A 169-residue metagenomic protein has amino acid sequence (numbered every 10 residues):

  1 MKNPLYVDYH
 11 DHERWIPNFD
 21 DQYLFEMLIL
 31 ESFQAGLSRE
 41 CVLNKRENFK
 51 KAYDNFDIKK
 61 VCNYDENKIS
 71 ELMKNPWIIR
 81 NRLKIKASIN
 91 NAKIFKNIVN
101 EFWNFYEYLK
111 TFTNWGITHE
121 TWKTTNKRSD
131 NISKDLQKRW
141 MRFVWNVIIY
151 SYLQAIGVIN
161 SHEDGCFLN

Functional and structural regions predicted by a protein language model:
M1-N169: HhH-family (HhH-GPD) DNA N-glycosylase catalytic core used in base-excision repair
